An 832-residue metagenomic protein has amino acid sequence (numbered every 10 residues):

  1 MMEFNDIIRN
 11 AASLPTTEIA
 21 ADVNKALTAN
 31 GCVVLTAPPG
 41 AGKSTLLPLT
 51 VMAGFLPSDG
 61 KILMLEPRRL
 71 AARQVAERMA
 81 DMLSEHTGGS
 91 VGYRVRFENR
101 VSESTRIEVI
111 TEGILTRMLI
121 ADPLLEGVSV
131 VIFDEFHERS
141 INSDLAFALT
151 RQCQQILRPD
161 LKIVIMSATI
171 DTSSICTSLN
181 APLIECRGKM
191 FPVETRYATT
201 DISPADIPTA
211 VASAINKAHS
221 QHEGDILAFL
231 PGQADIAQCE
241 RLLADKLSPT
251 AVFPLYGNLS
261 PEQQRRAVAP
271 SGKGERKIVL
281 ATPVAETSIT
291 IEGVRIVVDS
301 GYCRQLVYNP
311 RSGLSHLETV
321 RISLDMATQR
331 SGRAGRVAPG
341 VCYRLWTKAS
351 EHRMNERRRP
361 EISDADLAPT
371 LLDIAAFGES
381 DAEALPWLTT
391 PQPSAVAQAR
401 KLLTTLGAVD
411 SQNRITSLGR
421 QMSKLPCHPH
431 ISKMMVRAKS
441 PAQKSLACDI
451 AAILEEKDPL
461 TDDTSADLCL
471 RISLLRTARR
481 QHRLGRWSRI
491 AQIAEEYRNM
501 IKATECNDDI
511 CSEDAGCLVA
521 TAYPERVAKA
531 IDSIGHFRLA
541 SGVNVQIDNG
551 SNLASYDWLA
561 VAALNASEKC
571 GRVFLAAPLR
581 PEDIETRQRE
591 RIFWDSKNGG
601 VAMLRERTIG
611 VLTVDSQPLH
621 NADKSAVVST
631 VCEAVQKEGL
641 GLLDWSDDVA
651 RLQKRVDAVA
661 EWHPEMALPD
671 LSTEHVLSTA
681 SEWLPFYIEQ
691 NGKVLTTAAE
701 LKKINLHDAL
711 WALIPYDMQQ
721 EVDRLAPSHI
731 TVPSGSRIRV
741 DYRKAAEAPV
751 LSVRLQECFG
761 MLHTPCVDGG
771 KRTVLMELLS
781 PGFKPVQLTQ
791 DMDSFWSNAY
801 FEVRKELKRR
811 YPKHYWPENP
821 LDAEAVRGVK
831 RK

Functional and structural regions predicted by a protein language model:
M1-M434, K502-I510, Q546, G550 (+4 more regions): P-loop NTPase motor module signature
I120-A121, P204, N309, M354-R357 (+7 more regions): Short conserved micro-motifs at the rims of enzyme active sites and ligand-binding pockets
M190, N544, S736-I738: Short, solvent-exposed loop/turn motifs
Q443-N544, D557-H729, V767, K771-K832: Acidic, serine/threonine- and proline-rich low-complexity intrinsically disordered segments
I730, S734-V740: Short, surface-exposed polybasic-aromatic patches that bind anionic ligands, especially phosphate groups
P749-R754, G760: Phosphate-centric recognition/catalysis
